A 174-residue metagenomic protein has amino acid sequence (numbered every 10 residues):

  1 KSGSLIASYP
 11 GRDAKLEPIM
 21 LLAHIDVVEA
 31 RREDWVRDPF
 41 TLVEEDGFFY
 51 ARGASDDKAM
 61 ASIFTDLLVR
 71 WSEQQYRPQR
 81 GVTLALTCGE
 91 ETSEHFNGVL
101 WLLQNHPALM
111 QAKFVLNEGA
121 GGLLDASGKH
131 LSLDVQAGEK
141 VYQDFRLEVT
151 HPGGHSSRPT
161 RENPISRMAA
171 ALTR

Functional and structural regions predicted by a protein language model:
K1-A54, W71-R80: Acidic/His- and Gly-rich active-site-bordering loop/insert found across diverse amide/peptide-bond hydrolases
P10, E148-P152: Solvent-exposed residues in well-ordered beta-strands and their adjoining turns, especially edge/terminal strands
A14, I25-V28, G89-S93, A120-L124 (+1 more regions): Solvent-exposed loop/turn segments at secondary-structure junctions within structured extracellular/periplasmic domains
E29-R31, A51-G53, S93-E94, H155-P159: A generic structural signal for short coil/turn motifs at secondary-structure boundaries
P39, Y142-E148: Active-site-adjacent bridging/hinge elements
F48-F49, S55-D134: Acidic/histidine-rich catalytic neighborhood of metal-dependent amide-processing enzymes
P107-F114, G121-H130, Q136-D144, S156-R174: Acidic-enriched catalytic cores of C-N bond-cleaving enzymes acting on peptides and small amides
